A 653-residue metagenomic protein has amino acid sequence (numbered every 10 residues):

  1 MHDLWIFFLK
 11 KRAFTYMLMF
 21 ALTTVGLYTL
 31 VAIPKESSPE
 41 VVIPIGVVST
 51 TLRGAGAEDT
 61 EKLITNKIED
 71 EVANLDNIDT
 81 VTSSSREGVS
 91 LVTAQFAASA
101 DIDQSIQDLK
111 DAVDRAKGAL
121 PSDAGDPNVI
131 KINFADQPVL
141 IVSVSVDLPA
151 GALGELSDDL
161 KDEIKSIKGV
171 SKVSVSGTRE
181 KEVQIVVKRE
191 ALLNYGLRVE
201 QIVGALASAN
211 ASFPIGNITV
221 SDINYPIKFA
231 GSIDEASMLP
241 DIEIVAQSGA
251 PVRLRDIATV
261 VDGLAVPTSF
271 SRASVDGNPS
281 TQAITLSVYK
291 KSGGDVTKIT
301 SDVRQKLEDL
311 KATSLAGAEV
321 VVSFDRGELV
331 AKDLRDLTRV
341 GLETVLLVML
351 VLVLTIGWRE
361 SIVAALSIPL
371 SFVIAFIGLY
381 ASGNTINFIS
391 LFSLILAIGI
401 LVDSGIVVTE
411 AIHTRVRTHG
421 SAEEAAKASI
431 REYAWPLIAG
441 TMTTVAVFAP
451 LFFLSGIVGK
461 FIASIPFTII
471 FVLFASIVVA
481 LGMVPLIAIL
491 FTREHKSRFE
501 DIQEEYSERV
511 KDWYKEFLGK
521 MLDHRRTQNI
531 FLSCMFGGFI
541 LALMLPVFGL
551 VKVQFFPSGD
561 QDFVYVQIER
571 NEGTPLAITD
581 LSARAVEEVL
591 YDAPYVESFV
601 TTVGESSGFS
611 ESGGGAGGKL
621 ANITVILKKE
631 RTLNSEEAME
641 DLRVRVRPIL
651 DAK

Functional and structural regions predicted by a protein language model:
M1-K35, Y433, E500-Q554: Signature of alpha-helical transmembrane segments and their immediate interfacial
A13, F20-G56, D114-D123, Y380 (+5 more regions): Transmembrane helices with small-residue packing motifs
Y16, T23, Y28-A32, L63-T80 (+12 more regions): Surface-exposed amphipathic alpha-helical segments in non-transmembrane regions that serve as interaction surfaces
G26-A32, E319, L346-T414, F471: Hydrophobic transmembrane alpha-helices and their membrane-interface caps in long multi-pass transport proteins
G46, L109, L350, S361-G383 (+4 more regions): Small-residue-enriched core segments of transmembrane alpha-helices in multipass membrane transport and channel
S174-T178, V186, D256, S280-L350 (+2 more regions): Juxtamembrane "pre-transmembrane" interface segments
S323, V330, L334, T409 (+2 more regions): Helix-loop junctions and hydrophobic alpha-helical segments within the transmembrane domains of large membrane
I398-I412, Y433-F453, K460-D501, I623: Transmembrane alpha-helices and their membrane-interface boundaries in multi-pass membrane transporters and channels
